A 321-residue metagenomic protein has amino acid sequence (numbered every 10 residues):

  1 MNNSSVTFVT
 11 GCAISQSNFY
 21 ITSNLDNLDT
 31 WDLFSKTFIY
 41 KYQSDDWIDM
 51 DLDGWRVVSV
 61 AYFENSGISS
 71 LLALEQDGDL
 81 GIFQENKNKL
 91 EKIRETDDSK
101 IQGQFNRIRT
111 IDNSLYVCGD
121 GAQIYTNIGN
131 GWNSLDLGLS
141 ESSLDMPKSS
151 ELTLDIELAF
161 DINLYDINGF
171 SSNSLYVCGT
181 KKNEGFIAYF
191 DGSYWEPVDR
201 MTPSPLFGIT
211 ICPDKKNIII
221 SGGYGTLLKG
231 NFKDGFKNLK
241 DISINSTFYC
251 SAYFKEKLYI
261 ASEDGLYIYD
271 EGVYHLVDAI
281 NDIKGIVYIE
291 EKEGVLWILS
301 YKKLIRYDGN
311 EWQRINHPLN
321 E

Functional and structural regions predicted by a protein language model:
M1-E321: Residue-level hotspots at or immediately adjacent to binding/recognition sites across diverse folds
